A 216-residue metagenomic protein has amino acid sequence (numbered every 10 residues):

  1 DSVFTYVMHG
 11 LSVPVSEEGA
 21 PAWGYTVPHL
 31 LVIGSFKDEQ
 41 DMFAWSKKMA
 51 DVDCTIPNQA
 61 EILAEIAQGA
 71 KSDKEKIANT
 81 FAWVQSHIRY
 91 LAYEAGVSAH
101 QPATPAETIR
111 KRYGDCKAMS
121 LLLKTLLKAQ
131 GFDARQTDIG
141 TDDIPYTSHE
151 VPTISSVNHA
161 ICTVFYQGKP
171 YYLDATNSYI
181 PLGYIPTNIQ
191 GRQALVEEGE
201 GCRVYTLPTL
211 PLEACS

Functional and structural regions predicted by a protein language model:
D1-Y93, V97-S98: Secretory-pathway-linked proteins and extracytosolic
M49-D53, I66, A70, A95 (+3 more regions): Hydrophobic alpha-helical scaffolding
D51-P57, P102, K128-G131, L173: Extended non-catalytic domains of envelope/secretory-pathway proteins
I56, D73, I77, I109 (+3 more regions): Active-site-proximal structural scaffolding
E61, G96-A103, G140-P145: Short, conserved phosphate-binding/catalytic loop or strand-edge motifs used in phosphoryl-/nucleotidyl-transfer
E75-N79, W83-I88, H100-G114, A118-A134: Active-site-proximal cofactor/substrate-binding loop regions of enzyme domains
A118-L207: Hydrophobic/aromatic-rich core segments of domains that either
L212-S216: Amphipathic hydrophobic-ligand
